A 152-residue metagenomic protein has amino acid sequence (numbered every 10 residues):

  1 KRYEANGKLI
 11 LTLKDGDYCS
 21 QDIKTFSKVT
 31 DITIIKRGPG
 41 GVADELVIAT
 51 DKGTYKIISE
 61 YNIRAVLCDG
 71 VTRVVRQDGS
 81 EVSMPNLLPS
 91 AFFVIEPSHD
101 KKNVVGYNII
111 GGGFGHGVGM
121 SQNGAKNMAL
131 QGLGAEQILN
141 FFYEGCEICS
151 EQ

Functional and structural regions predicted by a protein language model:
K1-Q152: Conserved, single-site charged/polar hotspot
